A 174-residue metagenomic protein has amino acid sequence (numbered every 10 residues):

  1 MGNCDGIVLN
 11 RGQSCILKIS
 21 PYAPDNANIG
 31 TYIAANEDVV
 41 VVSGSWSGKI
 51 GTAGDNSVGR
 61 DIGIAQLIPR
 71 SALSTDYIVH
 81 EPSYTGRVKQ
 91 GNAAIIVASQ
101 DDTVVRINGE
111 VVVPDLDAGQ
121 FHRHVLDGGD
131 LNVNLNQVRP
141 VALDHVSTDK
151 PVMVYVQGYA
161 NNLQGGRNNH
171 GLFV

Functional and structural regions predicted by a protein language model:
M1-V174: Conserved functional hotspot residues at active sites or interaction interfaces
